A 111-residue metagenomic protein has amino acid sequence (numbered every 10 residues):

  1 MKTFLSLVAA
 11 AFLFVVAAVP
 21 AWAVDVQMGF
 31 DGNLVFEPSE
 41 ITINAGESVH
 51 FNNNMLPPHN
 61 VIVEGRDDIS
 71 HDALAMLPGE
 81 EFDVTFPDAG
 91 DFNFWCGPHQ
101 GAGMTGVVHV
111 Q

Functional and structural regions predicted by a protein language model:
M1-V8: Bacterial N-terminal signal peptides that target proteins for export
V8-A17: Bacterial N-terminal signal peptides
V19-Q111: Extracytoplasmic copper-binding redox domains, predominantly the cupredoxin/blue-copper superfamily
